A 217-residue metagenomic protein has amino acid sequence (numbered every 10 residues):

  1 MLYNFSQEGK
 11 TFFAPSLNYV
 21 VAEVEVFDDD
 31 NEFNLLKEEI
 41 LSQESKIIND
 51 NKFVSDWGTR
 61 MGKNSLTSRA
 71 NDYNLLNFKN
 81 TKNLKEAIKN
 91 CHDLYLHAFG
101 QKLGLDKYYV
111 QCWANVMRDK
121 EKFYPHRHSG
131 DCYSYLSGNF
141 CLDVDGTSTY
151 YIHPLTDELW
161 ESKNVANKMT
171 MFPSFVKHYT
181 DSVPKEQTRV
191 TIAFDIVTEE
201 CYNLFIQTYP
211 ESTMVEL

Functional and structural regions predicted by a protein language model:
M1-Q101: Non-heme Fe(II)/2-oxoglutarate
G100-S182, Q187-I192, V197-Y209: Catalytic core of non-heme Fe(II) oxygenases with the double-stranded beta-helix
S212-L217: Short, cationic low-complexity segments
